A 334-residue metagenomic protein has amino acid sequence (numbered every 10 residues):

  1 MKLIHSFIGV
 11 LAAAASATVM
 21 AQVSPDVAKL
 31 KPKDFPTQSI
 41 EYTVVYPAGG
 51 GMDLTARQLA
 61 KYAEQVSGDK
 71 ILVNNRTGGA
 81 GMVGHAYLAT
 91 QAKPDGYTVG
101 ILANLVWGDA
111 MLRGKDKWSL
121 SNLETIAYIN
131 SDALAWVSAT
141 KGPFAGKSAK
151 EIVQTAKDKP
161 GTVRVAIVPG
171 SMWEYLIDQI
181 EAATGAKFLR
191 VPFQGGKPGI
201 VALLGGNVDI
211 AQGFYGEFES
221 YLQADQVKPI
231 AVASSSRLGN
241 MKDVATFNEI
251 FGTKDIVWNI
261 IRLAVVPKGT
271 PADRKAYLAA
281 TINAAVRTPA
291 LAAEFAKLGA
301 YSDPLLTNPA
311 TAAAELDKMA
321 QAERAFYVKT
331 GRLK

Functional and structural regions predicted by a protein language model:
M1-I8: Bacterial N-terminal signal peptides that target proteins for export
Q22-N122, T162, P169, T184-Q212 (+3 more regions): N-terminal (or domain-start) structured segment
L30, F35-P36, I40, Q65 (+4 more regions): Hinge/capping helix and adjacent helix->loop/strand transition within the periplasmic-binding protein
G50, A80, L105-W107, A133 (+5 more regions): Solvent-exposed loop/turn segments at secondary-structure junctions within structured extracellular/periplasmic domains
S131, F218-R287, A293, K318-Q321 (+2 more regions): C-terminal lobe and pocket-closing loops of periplasmic/extracytoplasmic Venus-flytrap solute-binding proteins
A296-A313: Surface-exposed aromatic
